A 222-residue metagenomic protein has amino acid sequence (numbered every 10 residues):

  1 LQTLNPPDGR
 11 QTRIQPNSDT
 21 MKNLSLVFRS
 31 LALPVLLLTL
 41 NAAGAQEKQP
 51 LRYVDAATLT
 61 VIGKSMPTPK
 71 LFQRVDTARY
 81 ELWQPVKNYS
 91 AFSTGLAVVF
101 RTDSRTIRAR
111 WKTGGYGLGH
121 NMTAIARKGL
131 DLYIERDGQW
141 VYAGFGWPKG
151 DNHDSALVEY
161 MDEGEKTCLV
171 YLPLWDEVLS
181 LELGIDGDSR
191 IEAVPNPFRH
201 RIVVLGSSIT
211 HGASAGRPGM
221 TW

Functional and structural regions predicted by a protein language model:
L1, N5-G9, Q15-E47: Bacterial Sec-dependent N-terminal signal peptides
L1, Y89-S90, G206: General secondary-structure edge motif
D8, L31-V35, T60, R79 (+2 more regions): Residue-level detector of solvent-exposed, low-hydrophobicity positions
I14-P16, A193, G212, P218: Residues at secondary-structure transition points
S18-N23, A42-R201: N-terminal secretory targeting modules
R199-G219: Catalytic nucleophile-elbow at a beta strand-turn-alpha helix junction centered on a G-D-S/GDSL motif, marking
